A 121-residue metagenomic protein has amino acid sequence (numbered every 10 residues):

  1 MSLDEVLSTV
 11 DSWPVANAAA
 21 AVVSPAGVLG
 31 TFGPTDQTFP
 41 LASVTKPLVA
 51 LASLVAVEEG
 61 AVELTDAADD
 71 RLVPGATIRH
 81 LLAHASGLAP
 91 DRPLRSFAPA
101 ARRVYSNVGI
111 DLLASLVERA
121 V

Functional and structural regions predicted by a protein language model:
D4-F39, A83: A short, well-structured edge-of-sheet supersecondary motif
T9, L116-V117: Broad structural signal for hydrophobic residues in well-ordered alpha-helices, predominantly aliphatic
A18-A20, S24-V28, A76-L112: Short, charged, amphipathic alpha-helices and their helix-cap/turn boundaries
T35-P40, F97, A101: Short pre-catalytic strand/loop immediately N-terminal to key active-site residues, enriched for Gly-Thr
F39-P47, R103-N107: Short, conserved micro-motifs enriched in small and acidic residues
P40-V44, A56-R95, R119-V121: Active-site helix/loop module of the DD-peptidase/beta-lactamase fold, centered on the serine-lysine SxxK catalytic
L48-L51, V108-S115: Well-ordered alpha-helical segments within folded domains of soluble proteins
